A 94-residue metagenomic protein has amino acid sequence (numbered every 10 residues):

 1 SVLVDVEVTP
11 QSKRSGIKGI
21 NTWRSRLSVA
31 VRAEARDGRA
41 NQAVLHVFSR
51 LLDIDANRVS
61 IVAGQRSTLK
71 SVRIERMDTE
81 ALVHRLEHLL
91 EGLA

Functional and structural regions predicted by a protein language model:
S1-H46, I54, S60-R66, K70-A94: Contiguous, often N-terminal, cationic amphipathic patches that form binding interfaces
S49: The alpha-helix within a helix-turn-helix
